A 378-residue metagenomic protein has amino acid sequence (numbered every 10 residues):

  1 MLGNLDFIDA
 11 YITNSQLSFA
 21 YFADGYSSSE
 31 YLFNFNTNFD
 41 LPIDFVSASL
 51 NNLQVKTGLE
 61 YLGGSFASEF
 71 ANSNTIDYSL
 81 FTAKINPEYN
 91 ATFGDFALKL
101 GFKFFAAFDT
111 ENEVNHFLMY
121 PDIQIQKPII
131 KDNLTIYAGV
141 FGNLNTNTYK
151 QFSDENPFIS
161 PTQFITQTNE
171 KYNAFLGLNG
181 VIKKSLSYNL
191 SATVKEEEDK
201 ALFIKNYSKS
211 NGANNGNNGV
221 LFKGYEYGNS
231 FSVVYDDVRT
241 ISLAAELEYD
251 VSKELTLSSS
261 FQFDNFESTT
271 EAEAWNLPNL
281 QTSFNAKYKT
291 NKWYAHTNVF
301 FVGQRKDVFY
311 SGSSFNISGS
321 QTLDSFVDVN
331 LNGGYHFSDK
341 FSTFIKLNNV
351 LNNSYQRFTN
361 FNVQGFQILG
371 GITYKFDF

Functional and structural regions predicted by a protein language model:
M1-N36, L41: Flexible loop and strand-edge segments within Gram-negative outer membrane beta-barrel domains
D6-I12, S28, F45-N51, A91-F96 (+2 more regions): Edge/loop elements at the starts and ends of beta-strands within beta-rich repeat scaffolds
F7, F19-A23, F39-F45, L59-Y61 (+4 more regions): Beta-strand elements of well-folded, non-transmembrane domains
N14-F19, L53-L59, Y137-V140: Extended hydrophobic secondary-structure segments that form protein cores and membrane-embedded regions
G25-S27, F66-T75, F108-E113, Y149 (+1 more regions): Flexible, membrane-facing loop/turn or short amphipathic-helix motifs that contact lipid bilayers or gate lipid-binding
Y31-D44, L50-E60, S65-S79, N90 (+3 more regions): Beta-strand-dominated lipid-handling architectures at cellular/organellar boundaries
Q54-A67, Y78-D109, D250-F263: Surface-exposed extracellular loop regions of Gram-negative outer-membrane beta-barrel proteins
A97-F378: Exposed, low-structure sequence patches enriched in small/polar residues
